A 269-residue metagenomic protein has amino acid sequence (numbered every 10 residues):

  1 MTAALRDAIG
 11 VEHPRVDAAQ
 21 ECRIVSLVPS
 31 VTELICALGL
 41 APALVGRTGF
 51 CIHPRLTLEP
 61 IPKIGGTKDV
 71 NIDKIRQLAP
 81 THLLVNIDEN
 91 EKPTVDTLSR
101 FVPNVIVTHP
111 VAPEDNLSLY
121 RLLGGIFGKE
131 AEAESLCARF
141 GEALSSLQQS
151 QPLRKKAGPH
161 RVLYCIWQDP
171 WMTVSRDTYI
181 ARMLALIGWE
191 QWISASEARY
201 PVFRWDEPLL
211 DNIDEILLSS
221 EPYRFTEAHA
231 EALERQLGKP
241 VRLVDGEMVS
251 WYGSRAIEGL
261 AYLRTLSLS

Functional and structural regions predicted by a protein language model:
M1-S269: N-terminal ligand-binding lobe of clamshell/alpha-beta domains
